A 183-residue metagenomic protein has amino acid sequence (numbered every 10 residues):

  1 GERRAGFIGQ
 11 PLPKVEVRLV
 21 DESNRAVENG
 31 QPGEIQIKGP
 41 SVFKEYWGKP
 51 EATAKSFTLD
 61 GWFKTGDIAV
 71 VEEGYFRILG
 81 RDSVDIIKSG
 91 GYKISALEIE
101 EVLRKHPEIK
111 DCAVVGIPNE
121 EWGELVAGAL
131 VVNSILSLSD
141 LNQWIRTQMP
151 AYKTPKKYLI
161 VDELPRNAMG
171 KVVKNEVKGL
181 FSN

Functional and structural regions predicted by a protein language model:
G1, V15, D60, I109-K110 (+3 more regions): Secondary-structure boundary/capping positions in well-ordered alpha/beta enzyme cores
G1-Y75, S83-I86, I99-E100: Conserved AMP-binding/adenylate-forming
G9-P11, V115-P118, L159: Beta-strand->loop->alpha-helix junctions that form or flank phosphate-binding loops in nucleotide-handling enzymes
R18, Y158-V161: General small-molecule cofactor/ligand-binding pocket signal
P32, L125, K157: Conserved catalytic motifs of the protein kinase core domain
G39, K44-E45, G66-K153, E163-P165 (+2 more regions): AMP-binding/adenylate-forming catalytic core of the ANL superfamily
F181-N183: A short, polar/charged loop-to-alpha-helix boundary motif
